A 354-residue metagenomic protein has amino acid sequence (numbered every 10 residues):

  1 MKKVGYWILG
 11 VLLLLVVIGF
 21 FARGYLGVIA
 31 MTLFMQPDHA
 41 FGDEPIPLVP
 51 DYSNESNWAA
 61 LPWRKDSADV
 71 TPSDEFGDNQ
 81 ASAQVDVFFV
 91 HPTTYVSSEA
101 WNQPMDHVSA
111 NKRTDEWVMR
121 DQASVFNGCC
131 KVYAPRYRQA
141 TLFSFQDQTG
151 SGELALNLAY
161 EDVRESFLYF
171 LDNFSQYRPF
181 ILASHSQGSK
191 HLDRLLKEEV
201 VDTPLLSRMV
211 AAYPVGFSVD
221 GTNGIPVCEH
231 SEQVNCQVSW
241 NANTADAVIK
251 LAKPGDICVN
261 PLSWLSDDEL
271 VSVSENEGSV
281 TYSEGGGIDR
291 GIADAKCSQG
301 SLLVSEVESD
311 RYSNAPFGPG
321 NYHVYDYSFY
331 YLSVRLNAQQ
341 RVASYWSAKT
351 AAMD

Functional and structural regions predicted by a protein language model:
K2-M119: Flexible, membrane-associating and regulatory peripheral segments of lipid-active enzymes
G5-G10, F21-G27, R164-Y177, E198-S344 (+1 more regions): Surface cap/lid and interfacial helix-loop subdomains adjacent to catalytic sites that gate substrate access
G27-E44, F89-Y177, D310-D354: Active-site catalytic motif of lipid deacylating hydrolases and related acyltransferases
P45-A60, V87, C130, C228-A242 (+2 more regions): Functionally engaged cysteine thiol sites
A83-V85, G128-V132, Q176-P179, S207-A211: Loop/turn elements at helix/coil->beta-strand transitions in domains of secreted/extracellular proteins
D86-F89, Y133-R136, I181, A211-P214 (+1 more regions): Structural recognition of the beta-strand scaffold that forms the well-ordered cores of secreted hydrolase catalytic
M119, L192-V200: Short, well-ordered amphipathic alpha-helices
S184-L192: Gly/Ala-rich beta-loop-alpha elbow adjacent to hydrolase catalytic centers
